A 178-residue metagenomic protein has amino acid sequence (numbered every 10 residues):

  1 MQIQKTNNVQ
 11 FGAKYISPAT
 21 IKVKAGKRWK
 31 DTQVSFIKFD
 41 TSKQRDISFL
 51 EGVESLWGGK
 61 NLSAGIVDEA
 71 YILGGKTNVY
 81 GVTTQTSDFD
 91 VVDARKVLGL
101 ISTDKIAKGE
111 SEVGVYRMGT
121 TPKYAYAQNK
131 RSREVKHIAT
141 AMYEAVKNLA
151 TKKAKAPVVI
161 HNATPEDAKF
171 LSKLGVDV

Functional and structural regions predicted by a protein language model:
Q2-H137, A141-H161, P165-V178: Non-catalytic substrate-recognition and accessory regions of acyl/acetyltransferase enzymes
